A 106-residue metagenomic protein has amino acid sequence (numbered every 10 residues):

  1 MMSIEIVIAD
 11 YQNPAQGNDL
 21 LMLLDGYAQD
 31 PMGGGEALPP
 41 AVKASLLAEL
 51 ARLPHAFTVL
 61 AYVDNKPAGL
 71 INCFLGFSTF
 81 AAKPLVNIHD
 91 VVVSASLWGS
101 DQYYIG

Functional and structural regions predicted by a protein language model:
M1-N18: Conserved N-terminal entry element of GNAT/NAT acetyltransferase domains
P14, N18-L21, D25-A48: Conserved GNAT-fold acetyl-CoA-binding loop/helix
A48-L60: A short helix-loop-beta-strand connector motif used in the catalytic cores of GNAT acetyltransferases and, in some
T58-L60, K66-L75, N87, V92: Conserved beta-strand in the GNAT
G76-S78, S96: Short coil/turn motifs at secondary-structure junctions
S78-P84: A short, polar/charged loop-to-alpha-helix boundary motif
V91-G99: A short, internal acetyl-CoA/4′-phosphopantetheine-binding micro-motif in the GNAT/acyltransferase core
G99-G106: Conserved acetyl-CoA-binding loop-helix of GNAT-fold acetyltransferases
